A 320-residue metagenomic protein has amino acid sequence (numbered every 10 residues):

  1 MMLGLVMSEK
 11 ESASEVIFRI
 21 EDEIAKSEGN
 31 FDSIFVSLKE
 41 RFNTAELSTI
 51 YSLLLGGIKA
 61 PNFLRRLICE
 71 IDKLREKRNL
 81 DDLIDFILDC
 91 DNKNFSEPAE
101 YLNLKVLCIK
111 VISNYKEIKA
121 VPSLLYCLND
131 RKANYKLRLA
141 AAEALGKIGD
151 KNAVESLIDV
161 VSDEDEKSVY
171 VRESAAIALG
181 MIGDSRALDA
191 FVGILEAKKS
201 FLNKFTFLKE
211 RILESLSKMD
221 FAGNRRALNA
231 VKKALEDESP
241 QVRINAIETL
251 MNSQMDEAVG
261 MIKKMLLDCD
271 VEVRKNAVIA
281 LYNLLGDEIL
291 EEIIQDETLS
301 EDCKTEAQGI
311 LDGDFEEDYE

Functional and structural regions predicted by a protein language model:
S8-E21, R41-L55, E76-F95, E117-N129 (+6 more regions): Amphipathic alpha-helical scaffolding segments comprising HEAT/armadillo-like alpha-solenoid repeats
E28-G29, A60-N62, L102, I118 (+9 more regions): Alpha-helix N-cap/helix-start positions at coil->helix boundaries
D32-V36, Y51, R65-C69, I84 (+12 more regions): Hydrophobic core positions within HEAT/HEAT-like alpha-solenoid repeats
F35, L53, L64-D72, N79 (+7 more regions): Alpha-solenoid helical repeat scaffolds
T206, E214-K218, R225, N229-E236 (+1 more regions): Alpha-helical adaptor scaffolds
K275, I279-E316: Leucine-rich solenoid repeat scaffolds
